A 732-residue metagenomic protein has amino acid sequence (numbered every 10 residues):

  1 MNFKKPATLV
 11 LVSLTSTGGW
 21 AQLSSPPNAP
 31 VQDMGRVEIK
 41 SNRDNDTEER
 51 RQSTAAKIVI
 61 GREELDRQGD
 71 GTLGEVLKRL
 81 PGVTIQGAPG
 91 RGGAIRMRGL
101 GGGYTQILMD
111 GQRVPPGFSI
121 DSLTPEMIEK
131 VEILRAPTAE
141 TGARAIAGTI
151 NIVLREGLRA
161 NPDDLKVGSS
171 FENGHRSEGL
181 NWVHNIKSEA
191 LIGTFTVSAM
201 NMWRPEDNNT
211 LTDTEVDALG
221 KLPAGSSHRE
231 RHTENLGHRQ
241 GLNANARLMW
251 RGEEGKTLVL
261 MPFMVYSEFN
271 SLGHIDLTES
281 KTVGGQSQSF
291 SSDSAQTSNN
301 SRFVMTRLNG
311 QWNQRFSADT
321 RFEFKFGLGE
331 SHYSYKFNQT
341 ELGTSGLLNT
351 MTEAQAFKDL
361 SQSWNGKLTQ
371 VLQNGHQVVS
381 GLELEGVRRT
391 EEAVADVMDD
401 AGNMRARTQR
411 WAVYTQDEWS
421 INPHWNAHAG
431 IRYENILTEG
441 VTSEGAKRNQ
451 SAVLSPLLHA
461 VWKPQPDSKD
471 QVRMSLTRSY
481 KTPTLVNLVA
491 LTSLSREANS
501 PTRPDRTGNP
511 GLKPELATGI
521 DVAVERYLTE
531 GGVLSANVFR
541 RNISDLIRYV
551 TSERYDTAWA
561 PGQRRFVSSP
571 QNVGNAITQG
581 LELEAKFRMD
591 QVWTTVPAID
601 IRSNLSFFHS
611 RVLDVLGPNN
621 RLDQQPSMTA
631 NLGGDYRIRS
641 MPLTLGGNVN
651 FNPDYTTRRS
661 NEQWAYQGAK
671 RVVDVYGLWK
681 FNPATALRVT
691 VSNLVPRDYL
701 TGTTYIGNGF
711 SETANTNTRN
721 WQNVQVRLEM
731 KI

Functional and structural regions predicted by a protein language model:
R36-Q68, G93-A94, G102-T105, L158: N-terminal periplasmic "start-of-domain" segments of outer-membrane beta-barrel proteins
L73-V76, G93-R96, I133, A145-V167 (+1 more regions): N-terminal periplasmic accessory domains that precede and gate Gram-negative outer-membrane beta-barrel machines
G74-Q112: Extracytoplasmic beta-strand/coil segments of soluble accessory domains associated with Gram-negative outer-membrane
I85, R96, Q112-T138, W182: Short acidic/polar hinge/loop motifs at secondary-structure boundaries that mediate gating or recognition
N245-S267, Q296-K447, W462-K463, D467 (+2 more regions): Face-selective signature of the C-terminal outer-membrane beta-barrel domain
S301-M305, F357, A406-T408, R478-I543 (+4 more regions): Outer-membrane beta-barrel signature, preferentially recognizing the C-terminal barrel domain of Gram-negative
A427, S535, F539-N542, A560-Y655 (+1 more regions): Gram-negative outer-membrane beta-barrel transporters
F651-R658, L678-I732: C-terminal beta-signal and adjacent terminal beta-strands/loops of Gram-negative outer-membrane beta-barrel proteins
